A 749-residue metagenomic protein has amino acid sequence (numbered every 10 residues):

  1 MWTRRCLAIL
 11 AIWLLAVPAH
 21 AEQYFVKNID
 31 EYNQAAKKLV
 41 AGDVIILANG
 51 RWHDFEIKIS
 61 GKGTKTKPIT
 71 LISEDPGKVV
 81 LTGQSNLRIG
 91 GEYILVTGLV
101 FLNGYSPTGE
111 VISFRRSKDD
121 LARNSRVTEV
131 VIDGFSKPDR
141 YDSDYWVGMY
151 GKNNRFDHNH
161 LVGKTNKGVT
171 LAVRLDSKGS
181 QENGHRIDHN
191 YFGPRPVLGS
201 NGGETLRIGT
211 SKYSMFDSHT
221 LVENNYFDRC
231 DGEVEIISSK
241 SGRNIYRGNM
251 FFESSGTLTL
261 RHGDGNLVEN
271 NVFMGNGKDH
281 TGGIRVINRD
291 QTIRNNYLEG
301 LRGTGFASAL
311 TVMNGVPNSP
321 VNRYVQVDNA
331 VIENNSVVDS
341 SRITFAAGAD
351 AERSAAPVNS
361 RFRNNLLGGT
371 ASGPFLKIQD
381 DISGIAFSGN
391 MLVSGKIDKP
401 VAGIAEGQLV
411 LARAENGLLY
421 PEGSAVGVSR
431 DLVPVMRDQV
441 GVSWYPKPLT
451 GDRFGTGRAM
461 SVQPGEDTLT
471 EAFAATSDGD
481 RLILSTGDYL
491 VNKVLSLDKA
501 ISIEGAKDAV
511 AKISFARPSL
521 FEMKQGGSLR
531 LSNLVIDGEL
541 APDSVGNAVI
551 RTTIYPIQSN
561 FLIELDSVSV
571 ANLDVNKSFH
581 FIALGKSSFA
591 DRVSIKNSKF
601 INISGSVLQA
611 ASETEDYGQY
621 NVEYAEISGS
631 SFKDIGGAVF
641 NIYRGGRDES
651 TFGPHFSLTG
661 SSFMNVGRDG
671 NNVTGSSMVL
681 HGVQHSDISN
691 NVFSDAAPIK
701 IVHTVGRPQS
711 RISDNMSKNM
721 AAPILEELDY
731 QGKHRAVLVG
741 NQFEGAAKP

Functional and structural regions predicted by a protein language model:
M1-L7: Bacterial N-terminal signal peptides that target proteins for export
A8-A16: Bacterial N-terminal signal peptides
A19-Q34, N49-R51, A425-E471, D488 (+1 more regions): Right-handed parallel beta-helix/beta-solenoid
Y24, K37-V80, L87-G98, D120-S125 (+4 more regions): Beta-solenoid repeat scaffold
D43-L47, N390-L392, D480-L484, F743: Extracellular beta-strand repeat scaffolds in secreted/surface proteins
H53-K58, K62, G83-G90, L102-N124 (+4 more regions): Glycine- and acidic/polar-rich repeat regions and solenoidal domains
Y324, G403-S443, K447, I483: C-terminal accessory segments
R458-S477, R481, D669, V673-S676 (+1 more regions): Extracytoplasmic/periplasm-facing segments of secreted or lipoprotein envelope proteins
